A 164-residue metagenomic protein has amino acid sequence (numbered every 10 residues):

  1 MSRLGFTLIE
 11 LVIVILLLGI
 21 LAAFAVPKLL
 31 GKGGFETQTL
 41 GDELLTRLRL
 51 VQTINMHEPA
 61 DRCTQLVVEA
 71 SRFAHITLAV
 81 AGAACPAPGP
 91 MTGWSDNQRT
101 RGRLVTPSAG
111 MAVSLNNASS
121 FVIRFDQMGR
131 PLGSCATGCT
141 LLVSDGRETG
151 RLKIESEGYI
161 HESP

Functional and structural regions predicted by a protein language model:
M1-L29: N-terminal single-pass transmembrane signal-anchor helix
G34-C63: Membrane-proximal N-terminal amphipathic helix
P59, V68-A70, D145-R147: A generic beta-sheet turn/junction motif
P59, V80-G82, P131, C135: Secretory pathway export signals and precursors
R62-R124, K153: Type IV pilin-like appendage domain
A79, L142-G146: Short acidic, glycine-rich loop/turn motifs
V122, D126-R130, S134, D145-P164: Low-complexity, S/T/G/P-rich flexible repeat/linker segments used as non-globular hinges and stalks within
C135-L141: Short, hydrophobic/aromatic-rich segments at coil-to-beta transitions
